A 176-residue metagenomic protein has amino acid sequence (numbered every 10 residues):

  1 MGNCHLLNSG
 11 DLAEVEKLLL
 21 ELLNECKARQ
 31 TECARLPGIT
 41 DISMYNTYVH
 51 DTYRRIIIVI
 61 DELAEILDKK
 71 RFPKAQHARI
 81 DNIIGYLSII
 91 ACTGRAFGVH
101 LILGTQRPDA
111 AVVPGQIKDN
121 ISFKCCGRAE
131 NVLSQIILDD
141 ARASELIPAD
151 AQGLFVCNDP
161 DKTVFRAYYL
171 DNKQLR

Functional and structural regions predicted by a protein language model:
M1-I39, Y53-V132, I136-D139, S144-P148 (+1 more regions): P-loop NTPase catalytic phosphate-binding loop
I42-S43, A167: Short, low-complexity intrinsically disordered segments
S43-R54: Short amphipathic alpha-helices and their capping/turn segments at secondary-structure boundaries
L146-R176: Conserved AAA+ ATPase small/helical "lid" subdomain
